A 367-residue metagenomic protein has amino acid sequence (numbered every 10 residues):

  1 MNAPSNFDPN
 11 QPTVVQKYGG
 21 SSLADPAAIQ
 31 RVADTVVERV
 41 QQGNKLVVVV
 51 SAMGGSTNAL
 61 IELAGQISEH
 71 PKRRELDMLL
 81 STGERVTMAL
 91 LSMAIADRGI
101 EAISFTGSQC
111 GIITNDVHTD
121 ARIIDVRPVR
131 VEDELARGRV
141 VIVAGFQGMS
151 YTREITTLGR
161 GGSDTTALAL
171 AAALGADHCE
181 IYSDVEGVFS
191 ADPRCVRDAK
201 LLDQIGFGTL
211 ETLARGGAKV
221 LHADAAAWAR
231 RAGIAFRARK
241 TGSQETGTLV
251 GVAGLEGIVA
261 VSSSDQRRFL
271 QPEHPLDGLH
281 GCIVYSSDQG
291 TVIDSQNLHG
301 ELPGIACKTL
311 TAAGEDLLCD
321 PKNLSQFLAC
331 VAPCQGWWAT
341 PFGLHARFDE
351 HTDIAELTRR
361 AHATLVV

Functional and structural regions predicted by a protein language model:
M1-A226, T311-E315, D320, F342-D353: Nucleotide/pyrophosphate-binding catalytic subdomain
P9, L135-A136, S243, P303-I305: A generic structural signal for short, non-catalytic loop/turn and secondary-structure boundary residues
N44, I100, I234, A332-P333: Short phosphate-binding/catalytic loops that engage adenosine nucleotides
I95, L213, A229, D277-L279 (+1 more regions): Hydrophobic alpha-helix position signal
Q109-I113, G242-T246, Y285-S286, T291: Short linear loop/turn motifs
V143-A144, R237-R239, Y285-S286: Short, conserved beta-strand edge motifs with alternating hydrophobic and charged residues
A214-Q271: A conserved active-site cap/scaffold subdomain adjacent to cofactor or substrate pockets
L249-V367: A conserved regulatory-domain signal marking ACT and ACT-like small-molecule sensing domains and adjacent regulatory
